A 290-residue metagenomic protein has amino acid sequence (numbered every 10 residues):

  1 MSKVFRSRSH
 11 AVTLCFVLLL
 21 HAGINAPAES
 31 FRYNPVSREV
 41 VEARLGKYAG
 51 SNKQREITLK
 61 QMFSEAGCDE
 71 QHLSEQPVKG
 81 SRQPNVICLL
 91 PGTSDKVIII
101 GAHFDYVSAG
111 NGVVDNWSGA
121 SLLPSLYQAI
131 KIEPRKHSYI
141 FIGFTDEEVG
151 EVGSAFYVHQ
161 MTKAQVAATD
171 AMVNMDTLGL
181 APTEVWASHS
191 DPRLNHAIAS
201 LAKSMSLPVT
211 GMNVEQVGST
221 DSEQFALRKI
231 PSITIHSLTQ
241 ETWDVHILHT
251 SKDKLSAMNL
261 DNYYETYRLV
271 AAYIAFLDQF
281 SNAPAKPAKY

Functional and structural regions predicted by a protein language model:
S2-T13: Bacterial N-terminal signal peptides that target proteins for export
V12-H21: Bacterial N-terminal signal peptides
I24-E29: Sec/Tat signal peptide C-region and signal peptidase I cleavage site
P35-P91: A non-catalytic alpha/beta surface segment that caps or lines the substrate-entry region of metallo-dependent hydrolase
P77-S81, T93-S94, F104-S108, D146-G150 (+4 more regions): Solvent-exposed loop/turn segments at secondary-structure junctions within structured extracellular/periplasmic domains
I87, V97-G101, I140-G143, D170-D176 (+1 more regions): Structural recognition of the beta-strand scaffold that forms the well-ordered cores of secreted hydrolase catalytic
Y106-L201, L207-V209, G218-S222: Acidic/histidine-rich catalytic neighborhood of metal-dependent amide-processing enzymes
T183-Y290: Active-site-adjacent substrate-binding region of metalloamidase/peptidase-like peptide-processing proteins
